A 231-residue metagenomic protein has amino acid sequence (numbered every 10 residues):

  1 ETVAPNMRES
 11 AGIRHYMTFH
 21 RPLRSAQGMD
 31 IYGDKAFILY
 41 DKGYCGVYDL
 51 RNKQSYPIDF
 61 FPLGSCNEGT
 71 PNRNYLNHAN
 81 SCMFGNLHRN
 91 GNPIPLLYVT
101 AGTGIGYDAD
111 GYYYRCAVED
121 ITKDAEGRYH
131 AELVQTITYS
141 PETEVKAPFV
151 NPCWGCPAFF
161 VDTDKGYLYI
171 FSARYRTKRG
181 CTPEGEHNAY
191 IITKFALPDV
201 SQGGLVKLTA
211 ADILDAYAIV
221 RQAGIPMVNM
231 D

Functional and structural regions predicted by a protein language model:
V3-T18, Y56-N77, A125-W154, V200-M230: Surface-exposed loop and turn segments in beta-propeller and other repeat-based domains that flank or scaffold
R14-Y44: Beta-strand-rich domains and repeat architectures in extracellular enzymes and scaffolds, especially beta-propellers
P22-Y32, N74-Y98, P148-I170, R174 (+1 more regions): Structural signature of eukaryotic scaffold interfaces centered on beta-propeller domains
Y32-G33, Y40-K42, A109-Y112, D164 (+1 more regions): Short loop/turn segments that connect beta-strands within the blades of beta-propeller domains, predominantly WD40
G43-C45, G102-D108, R174-G180: Short glycine/acidic-enriched loop and turn motifs that connect beta-strands
C45-R51, A109-E126, T182-S201: Beta-propeller blade signature
I94-A158: Hydrophobic alpha-helical segments and helix pairs
T163-M230: Short helix-loop boundary/capping segments
